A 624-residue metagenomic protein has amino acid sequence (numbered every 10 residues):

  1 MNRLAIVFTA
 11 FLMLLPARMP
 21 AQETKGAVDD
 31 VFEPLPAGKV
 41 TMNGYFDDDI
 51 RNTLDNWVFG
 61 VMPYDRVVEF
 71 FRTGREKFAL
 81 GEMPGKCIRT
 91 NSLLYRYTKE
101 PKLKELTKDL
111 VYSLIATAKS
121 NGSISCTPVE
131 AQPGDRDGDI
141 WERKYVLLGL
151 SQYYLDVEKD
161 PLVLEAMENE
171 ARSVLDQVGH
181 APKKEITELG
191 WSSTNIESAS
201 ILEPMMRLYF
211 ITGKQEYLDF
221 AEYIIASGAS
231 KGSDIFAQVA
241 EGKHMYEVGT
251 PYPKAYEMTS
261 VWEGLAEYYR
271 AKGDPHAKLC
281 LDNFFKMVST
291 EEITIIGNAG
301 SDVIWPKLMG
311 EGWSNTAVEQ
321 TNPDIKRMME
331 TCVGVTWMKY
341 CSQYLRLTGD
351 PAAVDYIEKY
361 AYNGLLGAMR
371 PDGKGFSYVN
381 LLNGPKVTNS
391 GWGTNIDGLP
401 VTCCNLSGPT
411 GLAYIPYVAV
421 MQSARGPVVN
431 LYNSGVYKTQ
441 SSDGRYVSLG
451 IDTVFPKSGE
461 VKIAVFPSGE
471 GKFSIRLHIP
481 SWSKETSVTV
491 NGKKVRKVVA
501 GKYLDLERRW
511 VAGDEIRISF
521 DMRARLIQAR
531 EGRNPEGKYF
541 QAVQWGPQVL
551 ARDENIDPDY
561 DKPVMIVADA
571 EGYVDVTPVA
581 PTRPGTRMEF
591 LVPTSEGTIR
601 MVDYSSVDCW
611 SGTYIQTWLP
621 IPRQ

Functional and structural regions predicted by a protein language model:
M1-E23: Bacterial Sec-dependent N-terminal signal peptides
Q22-M83, E100-T127, E168-N169: Low-complexity, Ser/Thr/Pro/Gly-enriched N-terminal "stalk/linker" regions
V31, E69-P84, T127-V146, G179-S198 (+3 more regions): Solvent-exposed loop and edge beta-strand segments that line ligand/cofactor-binding and catalytic clefts
G38-V40, F46, C87-P101, Y145-D160 (+6 more regions): Well-ordered alpha-helical scaffold segments within catalytic/enzyme domains
R51, A221, L281, V354-N363 (+4 more regions): C-terminal beta-rich recognition modules with glycine/proline-rich loops and embedded aromatic residues
T73-G74, Y95-I235: Extended ligand-binding groove/face enriched in aromatic
E267-E291, N322-K374: Catalytic-core region of carbohydrate-active enzymes that cleave or remodel glycosidic bonds
E470-V490: Beta-strand-rich binding/interaction modules
